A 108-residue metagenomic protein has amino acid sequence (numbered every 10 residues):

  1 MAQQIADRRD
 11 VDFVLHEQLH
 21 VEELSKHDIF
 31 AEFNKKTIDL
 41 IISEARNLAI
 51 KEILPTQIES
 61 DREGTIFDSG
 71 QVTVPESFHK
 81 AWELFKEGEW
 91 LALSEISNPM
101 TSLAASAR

Functional and structural regions predicted by a protein language model:
M1-R108: Amphipathic, small/basic residue-rich leader segments at the start of a protein or domain
